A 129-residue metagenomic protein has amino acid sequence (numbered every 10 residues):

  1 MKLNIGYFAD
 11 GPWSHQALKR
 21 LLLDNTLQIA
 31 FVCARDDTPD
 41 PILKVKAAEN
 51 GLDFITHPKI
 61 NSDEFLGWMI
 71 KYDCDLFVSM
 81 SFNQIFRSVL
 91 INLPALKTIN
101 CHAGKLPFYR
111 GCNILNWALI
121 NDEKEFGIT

Functional and structural regions predicted by a protein language model:
M1-T129: One-carbon transfer enzymes
